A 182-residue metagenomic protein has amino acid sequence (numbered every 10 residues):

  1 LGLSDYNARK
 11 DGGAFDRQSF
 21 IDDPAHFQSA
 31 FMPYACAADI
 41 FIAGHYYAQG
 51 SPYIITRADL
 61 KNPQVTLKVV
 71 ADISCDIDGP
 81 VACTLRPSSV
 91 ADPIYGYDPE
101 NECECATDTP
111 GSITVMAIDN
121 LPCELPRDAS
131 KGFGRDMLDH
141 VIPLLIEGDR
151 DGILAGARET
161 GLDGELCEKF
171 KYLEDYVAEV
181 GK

Functional and structural regions predicted by a protein language model:
L1-A37: Glycine-rich phosphate/diphosphate-binding loop of Rossmann-like nucleotide-binding domains
G13-A14, F41-A43, P87: N-terminal start-of-chain detector that recognizes signal peptides and the immediate post-cleavage beginning
Q18, V69, S74-K182: Adenosine-phosphate binding glycine-rich loop
I21-D23, G44-Y47: Flexible phosphate-sensing "switch/lid" loops adjacent to ATP/NTP-binding sites across phosphate-transfer
Q28-A43, G50-L67: Rossmann-fold NAD(P) dinucleotide-binding segment
A43-G44, D72: Redox-cofactor binding/interface segments in oxidoreductases and associated redox assembly factors
A48-Q49, I77: Glycine-rich nucleotide phosphate-binding loop and flanking beta-alpha elements of Rossmann-like dinucleotide-binding
